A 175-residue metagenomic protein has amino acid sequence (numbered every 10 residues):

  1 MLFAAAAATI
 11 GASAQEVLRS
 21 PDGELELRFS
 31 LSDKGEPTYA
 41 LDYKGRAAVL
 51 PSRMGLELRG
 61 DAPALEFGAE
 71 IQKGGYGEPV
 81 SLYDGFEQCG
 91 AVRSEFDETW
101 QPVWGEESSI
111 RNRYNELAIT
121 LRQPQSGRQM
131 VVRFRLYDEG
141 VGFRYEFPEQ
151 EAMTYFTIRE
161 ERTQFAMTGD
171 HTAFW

Functional and structural regions predicted by a protein language model:
M1-A8: Bacterial N-terminal signal peptides
A8-T9, V49: N-terminal processing/targeting junctions
G11-A14: Boundary at the C-terminal end of the N-terminal hydrophobic targeting segment
V17-W175: N-terminal accessory beta-strand-rich subdomains and adjacent acidic, glycine-rich linkers that precede catalytic cores
